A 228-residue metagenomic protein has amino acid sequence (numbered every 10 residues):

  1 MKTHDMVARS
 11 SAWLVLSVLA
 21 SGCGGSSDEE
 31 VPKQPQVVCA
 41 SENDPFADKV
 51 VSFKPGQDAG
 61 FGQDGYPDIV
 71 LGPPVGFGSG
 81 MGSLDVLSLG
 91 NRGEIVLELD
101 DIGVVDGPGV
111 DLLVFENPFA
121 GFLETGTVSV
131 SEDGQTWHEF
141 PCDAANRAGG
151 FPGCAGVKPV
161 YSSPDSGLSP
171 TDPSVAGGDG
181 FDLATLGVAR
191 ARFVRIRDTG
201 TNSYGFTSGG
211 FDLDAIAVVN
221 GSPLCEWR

Functional and structural regions predicted by a protein language model:
K2-W13: Bacterial N-terminal signal peptides that target proteins for export
T3, E30-V31: Intrinsic disorder/low-complexity segments enriched in polar/small residues
L16-S17, P32: Residue-level signal for mature regions of secreted extracellular proteins and peptides
L19-G22: C-terminal motif of bacterial Sec signal peptides marking the signal peptidase cleavage site
G24-S27: Bacterial signal peptide processing site
V31-T127, E139-R228: A domain-level signal for the mature, folded cores of soluble proteins
G134-T136: Acidic, glycine-anchored loop motifs typical of Ca2+
